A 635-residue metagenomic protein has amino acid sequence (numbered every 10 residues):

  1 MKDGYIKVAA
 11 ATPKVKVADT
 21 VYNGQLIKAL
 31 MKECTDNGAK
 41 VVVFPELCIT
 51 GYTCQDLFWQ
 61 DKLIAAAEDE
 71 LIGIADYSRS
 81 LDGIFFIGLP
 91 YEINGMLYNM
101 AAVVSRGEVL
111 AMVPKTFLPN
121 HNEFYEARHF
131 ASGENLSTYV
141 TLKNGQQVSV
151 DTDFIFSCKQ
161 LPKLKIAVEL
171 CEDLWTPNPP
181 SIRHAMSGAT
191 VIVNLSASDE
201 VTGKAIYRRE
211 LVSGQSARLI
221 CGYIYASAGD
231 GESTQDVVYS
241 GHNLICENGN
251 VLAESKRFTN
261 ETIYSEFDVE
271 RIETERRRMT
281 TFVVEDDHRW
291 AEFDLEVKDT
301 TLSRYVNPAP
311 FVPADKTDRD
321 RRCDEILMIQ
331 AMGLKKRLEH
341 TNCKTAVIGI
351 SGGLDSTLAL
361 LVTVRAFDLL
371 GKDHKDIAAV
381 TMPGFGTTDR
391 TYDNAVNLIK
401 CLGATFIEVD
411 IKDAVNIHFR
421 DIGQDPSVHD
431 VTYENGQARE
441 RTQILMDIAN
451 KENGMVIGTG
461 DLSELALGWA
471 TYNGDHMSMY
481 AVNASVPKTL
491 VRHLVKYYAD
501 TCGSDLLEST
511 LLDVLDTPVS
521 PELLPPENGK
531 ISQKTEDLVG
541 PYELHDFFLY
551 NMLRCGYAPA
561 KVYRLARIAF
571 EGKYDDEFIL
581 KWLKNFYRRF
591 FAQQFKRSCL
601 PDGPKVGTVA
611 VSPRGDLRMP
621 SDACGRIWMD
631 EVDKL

Functional and structural regions predicted by a protein language model:
M1-G349, R365-H374, F406: Enzyme catalytic cores with a strong preference for nitrogen-chemistry domains
P162, I220-C221, S233, E247 (+3 more regions): ATP/NTP-dependent adenylation/nucleotidyl-transfer catalytic domains that generate, transfer, or process NMP-activated
